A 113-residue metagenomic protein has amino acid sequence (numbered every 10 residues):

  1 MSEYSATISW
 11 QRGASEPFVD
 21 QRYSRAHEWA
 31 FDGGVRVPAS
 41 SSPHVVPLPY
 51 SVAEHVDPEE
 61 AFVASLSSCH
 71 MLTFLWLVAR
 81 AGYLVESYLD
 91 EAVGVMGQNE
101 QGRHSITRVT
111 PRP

Functional and structural regions predicted by a protein language model:
M1-A64, L72-P113: Extended beta-strand/beta-hairpin segments
